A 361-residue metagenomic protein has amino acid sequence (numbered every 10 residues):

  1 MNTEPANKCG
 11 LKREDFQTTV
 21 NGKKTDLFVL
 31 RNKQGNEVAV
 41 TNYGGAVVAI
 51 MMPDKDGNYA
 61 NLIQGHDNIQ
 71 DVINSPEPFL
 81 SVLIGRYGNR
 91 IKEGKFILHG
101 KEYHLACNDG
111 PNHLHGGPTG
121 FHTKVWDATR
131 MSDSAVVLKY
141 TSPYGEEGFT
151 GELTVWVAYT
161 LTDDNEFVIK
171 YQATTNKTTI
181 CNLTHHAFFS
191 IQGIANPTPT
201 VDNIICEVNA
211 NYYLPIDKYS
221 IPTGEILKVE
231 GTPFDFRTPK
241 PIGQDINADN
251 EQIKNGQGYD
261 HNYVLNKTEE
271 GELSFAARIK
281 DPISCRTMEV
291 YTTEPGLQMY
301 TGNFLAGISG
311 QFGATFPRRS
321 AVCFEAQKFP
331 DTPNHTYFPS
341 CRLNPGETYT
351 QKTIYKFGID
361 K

Functional and structural regions predicted by a protein language model:
N2-K361: An exposed, glycine/acidic-rich loop-and-rim segment of catalytic or binding clefts
